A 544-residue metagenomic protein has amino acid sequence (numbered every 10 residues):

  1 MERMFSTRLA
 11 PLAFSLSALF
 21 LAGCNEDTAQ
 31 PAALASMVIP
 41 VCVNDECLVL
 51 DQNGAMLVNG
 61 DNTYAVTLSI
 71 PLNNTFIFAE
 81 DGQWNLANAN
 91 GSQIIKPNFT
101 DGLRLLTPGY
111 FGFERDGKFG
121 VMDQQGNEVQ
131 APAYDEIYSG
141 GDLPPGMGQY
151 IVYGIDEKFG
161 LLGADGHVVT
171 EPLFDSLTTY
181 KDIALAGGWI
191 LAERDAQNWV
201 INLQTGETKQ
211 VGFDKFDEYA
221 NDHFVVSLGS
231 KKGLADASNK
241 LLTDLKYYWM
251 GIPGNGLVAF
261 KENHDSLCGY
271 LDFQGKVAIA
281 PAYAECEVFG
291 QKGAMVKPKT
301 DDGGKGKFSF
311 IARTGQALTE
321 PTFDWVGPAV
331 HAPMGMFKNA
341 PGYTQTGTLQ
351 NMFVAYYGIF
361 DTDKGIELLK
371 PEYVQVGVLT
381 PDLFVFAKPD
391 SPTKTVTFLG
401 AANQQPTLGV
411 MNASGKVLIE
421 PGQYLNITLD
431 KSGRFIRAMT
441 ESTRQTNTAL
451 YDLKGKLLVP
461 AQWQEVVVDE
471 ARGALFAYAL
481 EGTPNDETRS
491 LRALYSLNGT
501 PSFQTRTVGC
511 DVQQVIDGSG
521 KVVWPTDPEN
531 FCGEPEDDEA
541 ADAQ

Functional and structural regions predicted by a protein language model:
E2-L12: Bacterial N-terminal signal peptides that target proteins for export
F20-G23: C-terminal motif of bacterial Sec signal peptides marking the signal peptidase cleavage site
N25-Q544: Residue-level detector of conserved, function-critical positions
